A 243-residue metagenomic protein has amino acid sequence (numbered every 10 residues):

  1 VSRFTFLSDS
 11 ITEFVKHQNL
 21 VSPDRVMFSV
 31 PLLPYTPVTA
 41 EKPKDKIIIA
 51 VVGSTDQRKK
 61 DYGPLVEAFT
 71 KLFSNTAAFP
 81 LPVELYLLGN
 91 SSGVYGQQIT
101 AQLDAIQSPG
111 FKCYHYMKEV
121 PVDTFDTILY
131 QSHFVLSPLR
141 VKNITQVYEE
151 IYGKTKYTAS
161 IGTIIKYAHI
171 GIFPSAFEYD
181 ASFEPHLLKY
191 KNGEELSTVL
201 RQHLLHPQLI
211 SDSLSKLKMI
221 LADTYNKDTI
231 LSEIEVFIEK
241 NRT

Functional and structural regions predicted by a protein language model:
V1-V26, A181: A short, active-site helix/loop in glycosyltransferases that binds the activated sugar's phosphate group
S10-I11, M27-T39, N90-S92, I220: Short beta-strand->alpha-helix junction loop in the catalytic core of nucleotide-activated group-transfer enzymes
S22, L33-I48, N75-P80, K240: Nucleotide-sugar donor-binding and catalytic loop/hinge architecture of NDP-sugar-dependent glycosyltransferases
A40-F73, L85-L87: Conserved donor-binding/catalytic core segment of Leloir-type glycosyltransferases
G89, Q97-F134, V141-I144: Nucleotide-activated donor-binding/catalytic signature segment of Leloir-type glycosyltransferases, i.e., the conserved
H133, A168-I170: A short alpha->beta transition loop at the rim of the catalytic pocket in nucleotide-sugar-dependent
S137-G162, K166, P174-S182: Nucleotide-sugar-dependent
K191-T243: A charged, aromatic-enriched C-terminal amphipathic alpha-helix characteristic of glycosyltransferases across folds
